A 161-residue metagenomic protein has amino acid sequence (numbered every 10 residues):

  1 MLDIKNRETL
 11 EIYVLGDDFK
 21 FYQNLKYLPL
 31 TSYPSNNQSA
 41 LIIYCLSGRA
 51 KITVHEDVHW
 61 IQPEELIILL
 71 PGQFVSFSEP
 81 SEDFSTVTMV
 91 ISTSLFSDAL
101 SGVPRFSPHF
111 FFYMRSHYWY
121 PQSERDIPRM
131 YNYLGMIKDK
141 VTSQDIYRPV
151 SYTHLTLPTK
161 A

Functional and structural regions predicted by a protein language model:
M1-Q62, P104, H117: Generic protein-terminus/edge-of-domain signal
L2-F19, S78-V141: A hydrophobic/aromatic-rich effector-binding and dimerization subdomain of bacterial HTH-type transcriptional regulators
L41-Y44, R129-M136, L155: Amphipathic, well-ordered alpha-helical segments in soluble domains
C45-S47, L70, P80: A short, compositionally biased micro-patch
I52-T53, V75-P80: Short beta-strand His + acidic residue motifs that chelate non-heme Fe in jelly-roll/DSBH and cupin folds
I67, P71-F77, F96: Histidine-centered metal-chelating micro-motifs
V141-Y152: All-alpha amphipathic helical-bundle segments outside canonical DNA-binding/catalytic cores that form hydrophobic
T153-A161: Conserved small/polar residues in nucleotide/adenosyl-binding loops
